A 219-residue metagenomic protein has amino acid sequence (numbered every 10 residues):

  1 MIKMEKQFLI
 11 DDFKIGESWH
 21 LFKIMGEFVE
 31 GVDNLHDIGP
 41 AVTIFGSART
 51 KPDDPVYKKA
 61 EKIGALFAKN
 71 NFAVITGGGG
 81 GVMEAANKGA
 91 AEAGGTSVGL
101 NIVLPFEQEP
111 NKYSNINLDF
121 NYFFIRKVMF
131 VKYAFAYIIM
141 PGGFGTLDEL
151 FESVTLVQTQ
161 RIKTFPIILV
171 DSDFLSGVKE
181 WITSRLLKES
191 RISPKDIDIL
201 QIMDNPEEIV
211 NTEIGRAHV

Functional and structural regions predicted by a protein language model:
Q7-L100: Glycine-rich beta-alpha loop segments
G81-I139: Acidic/glycine-enriched connector segments
M83-E84, L147, V210: Short, well-ordered alpha-helical microsegments
L104-Q108, T146, F174-G177: Short gly/pro/ser/thr-enriched loop/turn and capping motifs at secondary-structure boundaries
N117-F123, D198-I209: Short acidic-hydrophobic, aromatic-tinged amphipathic segments that line or gate anion-handling sites
N121-D173: Active-site/ligand-binding-proximal alpha/beta "capping" segment
T159-I192, E208: Phosphate/ribose-phosphate-bearing ligand recognition and processing surfaces, centered on ADP-ribose/NAD(+/P+) systems
A217-V219: Conserved small/polar residues in nucleotide/adenosyl-binding loops
